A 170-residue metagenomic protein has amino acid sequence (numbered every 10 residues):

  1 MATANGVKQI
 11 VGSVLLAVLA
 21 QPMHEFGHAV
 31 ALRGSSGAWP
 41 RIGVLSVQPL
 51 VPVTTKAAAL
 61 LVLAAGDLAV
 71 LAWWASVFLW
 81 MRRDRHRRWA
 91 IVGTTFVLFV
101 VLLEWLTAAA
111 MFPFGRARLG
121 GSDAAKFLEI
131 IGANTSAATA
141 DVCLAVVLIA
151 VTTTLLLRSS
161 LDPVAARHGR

Functional and structural regions predicted by a protein language model:
M1-N5, L161-R170: Membrane-interfacial, low-structure loops and terminal tails that flank and connect transmembrane helices in multi-pass
M1-V14, L45-S46, L71-F78: Active-site scaffold of zinc-dependent metalloenzymes
T3-L19, R87-F96: Alpha-helical transmembrane segments and their helix-start/interface "positive-inside/aromatic belt" motifs in integral
G6, G12, G27, G34-G37 (+7 more regions): Residue-identity detector for glycine
G12-L60: Small-residue-rich helix-interface/hinge motifs
L50-V164: Metalloprotease/metallohydrolase-associated module, dominated by Zn2+-dependent proteases
